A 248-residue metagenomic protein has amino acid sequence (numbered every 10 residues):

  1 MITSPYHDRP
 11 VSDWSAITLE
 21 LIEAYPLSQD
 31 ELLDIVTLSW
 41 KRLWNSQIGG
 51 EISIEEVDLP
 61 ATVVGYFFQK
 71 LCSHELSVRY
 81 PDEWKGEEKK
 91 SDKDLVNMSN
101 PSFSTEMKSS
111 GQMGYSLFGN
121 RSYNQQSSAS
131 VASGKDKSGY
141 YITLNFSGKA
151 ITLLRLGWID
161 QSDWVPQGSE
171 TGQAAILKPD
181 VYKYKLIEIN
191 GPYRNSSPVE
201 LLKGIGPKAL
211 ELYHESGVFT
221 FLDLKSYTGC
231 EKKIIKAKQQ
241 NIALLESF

Functional and structural regions predicted by a protein language model:
M1-F67: Interdomain/boundary linker segments immediately adjacent to catalytic/signaling cores
Y80-K93: Short, well-structured beta-strand/strand-turn elements
L95, P101-G111: Conserved catalytic cores of phosphodiester-cleaving nucleases, focusing on short active-site segments
S109-R155: Catalytic cores of nucleic-acid endonucleases
F146-E188: Domain-level recognition of nuclease-like catalytic cores that cleave nucleotide substrates
Y193, G229-F248: Alpha-helical interaction/regulatory segments in DNA maintenance proteins
V199-L202, Y213-S216, T220-T228, K232: A short amphipathic alpha-helix within small helical-bundle interaction modules
